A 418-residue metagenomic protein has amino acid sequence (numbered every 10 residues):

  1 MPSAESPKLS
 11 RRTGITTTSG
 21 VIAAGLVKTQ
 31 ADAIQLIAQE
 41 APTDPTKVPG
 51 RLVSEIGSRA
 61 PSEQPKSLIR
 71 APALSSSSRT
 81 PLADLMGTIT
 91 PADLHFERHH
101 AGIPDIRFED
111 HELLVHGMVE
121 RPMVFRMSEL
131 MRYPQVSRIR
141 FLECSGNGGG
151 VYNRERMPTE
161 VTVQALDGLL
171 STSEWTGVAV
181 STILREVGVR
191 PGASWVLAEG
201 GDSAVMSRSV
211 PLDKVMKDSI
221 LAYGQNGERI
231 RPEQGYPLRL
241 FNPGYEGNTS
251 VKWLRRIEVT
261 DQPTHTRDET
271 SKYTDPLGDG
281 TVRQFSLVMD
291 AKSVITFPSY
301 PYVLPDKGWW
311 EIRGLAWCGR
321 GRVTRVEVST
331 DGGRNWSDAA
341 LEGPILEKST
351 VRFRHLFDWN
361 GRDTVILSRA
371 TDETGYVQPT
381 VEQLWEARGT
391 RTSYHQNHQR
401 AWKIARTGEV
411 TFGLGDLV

Functional and structural regions predicted by a protein language model:
M1-S10, T29, I34-L36: N-terminal secretory signal peptides
T18-I22: Sec-dependent signal peptide hydrophobic core
I34-V418: Structured, non-membrane catalytic/scaffold regions adjacent to prosthetic-group chemistry
